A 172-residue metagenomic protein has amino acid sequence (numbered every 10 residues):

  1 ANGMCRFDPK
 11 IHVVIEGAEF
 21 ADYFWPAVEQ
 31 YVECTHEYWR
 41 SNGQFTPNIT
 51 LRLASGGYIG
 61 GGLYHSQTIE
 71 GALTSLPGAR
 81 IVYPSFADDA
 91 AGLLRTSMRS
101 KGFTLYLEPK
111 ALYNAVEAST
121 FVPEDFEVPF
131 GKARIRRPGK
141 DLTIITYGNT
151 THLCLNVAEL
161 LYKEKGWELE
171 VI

Functional and structural regions predicted by a protein language model:
N2-I145, N149-L153, E159, L169-E170: Conserved thiamine diphosphate
L161-K165: Alpha-helix capping/termination and helix-coil
